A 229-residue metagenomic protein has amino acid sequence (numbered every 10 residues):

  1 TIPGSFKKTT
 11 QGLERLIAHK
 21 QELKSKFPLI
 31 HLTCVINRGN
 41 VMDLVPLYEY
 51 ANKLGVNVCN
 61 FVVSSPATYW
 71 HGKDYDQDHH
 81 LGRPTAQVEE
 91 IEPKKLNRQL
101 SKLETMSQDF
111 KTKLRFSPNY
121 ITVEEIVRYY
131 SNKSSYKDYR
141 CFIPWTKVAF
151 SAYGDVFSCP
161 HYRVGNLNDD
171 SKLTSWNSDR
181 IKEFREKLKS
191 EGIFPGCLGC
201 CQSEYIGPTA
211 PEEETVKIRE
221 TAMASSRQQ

Functional and structural regions predicted by a protein language model:
T1-Y153, F157, N166-D170, E213 (+1 more regions): Radical SAM enzyme [4Fe-4S]-AdoMet core and its adjacent flexible, acidic and glycine-rich loops/tails across
K20, E124, I181-L188, I218 (+1 more regions): Charged, low-complexity, helix-prone segments enriched in Lys/Glu/Asp/Gln
W70, T122, P160, E191 (+3 more regions): A sequence-level detector of short, solvent-exposed, charge-rich linear segments
S134-S135, H161-P208: Membrane-interface junctions of multi-pass transporters
S203-Q229: An exposure/low-complexity boundary signal
